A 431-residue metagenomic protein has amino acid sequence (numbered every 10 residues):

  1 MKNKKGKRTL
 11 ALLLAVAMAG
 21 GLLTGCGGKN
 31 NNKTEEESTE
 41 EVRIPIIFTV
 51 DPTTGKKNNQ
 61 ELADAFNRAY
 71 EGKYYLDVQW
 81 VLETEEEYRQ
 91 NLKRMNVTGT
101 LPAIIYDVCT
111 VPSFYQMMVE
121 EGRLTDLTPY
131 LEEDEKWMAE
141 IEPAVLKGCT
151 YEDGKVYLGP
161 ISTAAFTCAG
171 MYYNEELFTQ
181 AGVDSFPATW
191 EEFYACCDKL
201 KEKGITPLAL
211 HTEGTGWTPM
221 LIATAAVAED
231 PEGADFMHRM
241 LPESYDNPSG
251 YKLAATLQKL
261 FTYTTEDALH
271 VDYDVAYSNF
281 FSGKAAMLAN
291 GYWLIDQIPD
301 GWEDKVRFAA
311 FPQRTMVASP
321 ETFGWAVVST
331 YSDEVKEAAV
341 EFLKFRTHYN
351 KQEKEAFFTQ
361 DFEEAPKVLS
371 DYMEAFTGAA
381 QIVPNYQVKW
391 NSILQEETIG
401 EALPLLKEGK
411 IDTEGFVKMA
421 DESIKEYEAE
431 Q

Functional and structural regions predicted by a protein language model:
R8-L13, G20, C26-E121, E135-K136 (+7 more regions): Conserved N-terminal structural module of periplasmic/extracytoplasmic solute-binding proteins
R68, G72, N96-G99, Q180 (+6 more regions): Extracytoplasmic/periplasmic substrate-recognition and gating elements
V81-N91, W190-Y194, A268-F281: Short helix-initiation/N-cap motifs at beta->coil->alpha
C109-C168, L221, R307: Hinge/lid segment of periplasmic solute-binding proteins
T125-I141, S185, A228-K252, D300-G301 (+1 more regions): Short, solvent-exposed loop/beta-turn-alpha elements that line the ligand-binding surface or hinge of extracytoplasmic
Y151-A164, A169, Y194-P242: Extracytoplasmic/periplasmic solute-binding protein
C196-K199, R239-L269: Glycine-centered hinge/linker elements that transmit conformational signals in sensory and ligand-binding systems
D304-A309, K351-L405, A429-E430: Long, aromatic- and glycine/proline-rich binding clefts that accommodate carbohydrate-like moieties
